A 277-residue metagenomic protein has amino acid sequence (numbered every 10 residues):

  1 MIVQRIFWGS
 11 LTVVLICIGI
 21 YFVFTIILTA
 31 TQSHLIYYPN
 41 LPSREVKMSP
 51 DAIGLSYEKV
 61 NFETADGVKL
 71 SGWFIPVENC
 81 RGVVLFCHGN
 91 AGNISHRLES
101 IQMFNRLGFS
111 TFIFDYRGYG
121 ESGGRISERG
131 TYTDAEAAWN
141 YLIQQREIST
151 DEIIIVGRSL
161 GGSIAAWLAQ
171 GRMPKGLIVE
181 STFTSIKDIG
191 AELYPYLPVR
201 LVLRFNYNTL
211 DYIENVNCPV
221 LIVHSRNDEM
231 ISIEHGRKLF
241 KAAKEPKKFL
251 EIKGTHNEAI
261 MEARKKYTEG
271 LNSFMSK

Functional and structural regions predicted by a protein language model:
I18-E63: An N-terminal hydrophobic leader/cap segment in hydrolases
A65-L142, A169: Membrane-embedded segments
S100, T209, C218, S232-K241: Short alpha-helix in the alpha/beta-hydrolase fold that links the catalytic acid
A137-Y196: Primarily recognizes the serine-hydrolase "nucleophile elbow" in alpha/beta-hydrolase and SGNH/GDSL folds
V216, I222-H224, D228: Short beta-strand/loop motif that positions the catalytic acidic residue of the alpha/beta-hydrolase fold
R226-I231, N257-E258: Acidic catalytic loop of the alpha/beta-hydrolase fold
F249-T255: Short glycine-rich catalytic loops that host catalytic nucleophiles or stabilize transition states across multiple
T255-T268: Catalytic histidine-centered segment of alpha/beta-hydrolase-like enzymes
